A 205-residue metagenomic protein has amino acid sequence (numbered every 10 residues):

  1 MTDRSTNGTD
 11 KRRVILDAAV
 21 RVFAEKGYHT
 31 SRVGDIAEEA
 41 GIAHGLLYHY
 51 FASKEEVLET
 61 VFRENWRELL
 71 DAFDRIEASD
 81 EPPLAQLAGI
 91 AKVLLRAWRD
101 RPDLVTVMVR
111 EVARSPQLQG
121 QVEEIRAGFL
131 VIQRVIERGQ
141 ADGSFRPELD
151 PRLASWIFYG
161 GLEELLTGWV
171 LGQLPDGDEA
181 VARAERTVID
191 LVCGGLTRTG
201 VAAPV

Functional and structural regions predicted by a protein language model:
M1-T2, V93-R96, D100, F129-L130 (+3 more regions): C-terminal peripheral helix-coil segments that are non-catalytic and often amphipathic
V14, V22-E56, T60: Helix-turn-helix
T60, D71-D103, I125, P151-F158 (+1 more regions): Hydrophobic alpha-helical connector segments
R63-E68: Short, basic, alpha-helical segments at the C-terminal edge of helix-turn-helix-like DNA-binding modules
R96-E137, R152-L153, L171: Short secondary-structure transition hinges
T106-M108, Q117, E148, L174 (+2 more regions): Short, hydrophobic secondary-structure boundary micro-motifs
